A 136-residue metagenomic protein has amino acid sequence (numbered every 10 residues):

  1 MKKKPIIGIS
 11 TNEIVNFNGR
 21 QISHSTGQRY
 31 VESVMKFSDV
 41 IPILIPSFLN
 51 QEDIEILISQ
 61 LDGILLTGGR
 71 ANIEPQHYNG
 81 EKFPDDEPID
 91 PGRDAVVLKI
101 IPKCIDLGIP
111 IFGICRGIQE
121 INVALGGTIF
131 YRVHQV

Functional and structural regions predicted by a protein language model:
M1-F112, N122-V123, G127-F130, H134-V136: N-terminal beta1-alpha1 cap of cysteine-dependent amidohydrolase-like domains
C115: Conserved G/P- and acidic residue-centered "switch" motifs that form tight phosphate/ATP-binding loops in soluble
I118: Catalytic nucleophile loop
